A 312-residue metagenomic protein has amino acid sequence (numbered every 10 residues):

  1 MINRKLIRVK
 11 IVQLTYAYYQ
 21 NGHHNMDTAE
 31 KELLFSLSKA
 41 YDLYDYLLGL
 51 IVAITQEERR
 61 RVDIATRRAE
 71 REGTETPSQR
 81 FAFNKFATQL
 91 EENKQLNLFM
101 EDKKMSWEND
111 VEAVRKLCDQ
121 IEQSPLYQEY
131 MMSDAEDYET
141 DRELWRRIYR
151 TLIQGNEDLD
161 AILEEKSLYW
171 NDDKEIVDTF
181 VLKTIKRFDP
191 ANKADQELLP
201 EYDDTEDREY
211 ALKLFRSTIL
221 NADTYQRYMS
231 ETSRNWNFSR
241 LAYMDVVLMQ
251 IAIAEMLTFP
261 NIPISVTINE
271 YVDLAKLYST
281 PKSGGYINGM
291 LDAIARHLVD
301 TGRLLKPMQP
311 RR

Functional and structural regions predicted by a protein language model:
M1-R312: Class I Rossmann-like S-adenosyl-L-methionine
